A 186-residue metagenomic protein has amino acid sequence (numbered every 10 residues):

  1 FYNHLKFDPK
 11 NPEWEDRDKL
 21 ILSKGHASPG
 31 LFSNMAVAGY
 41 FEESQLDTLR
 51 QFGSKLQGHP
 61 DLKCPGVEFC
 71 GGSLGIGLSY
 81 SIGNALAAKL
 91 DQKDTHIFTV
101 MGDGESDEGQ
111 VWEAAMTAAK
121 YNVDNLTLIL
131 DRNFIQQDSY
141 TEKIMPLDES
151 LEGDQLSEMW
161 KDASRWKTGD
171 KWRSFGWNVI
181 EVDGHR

Functional and structural regions predicted by a protein language model:
F1-Y121: Cofactor-binding active-site loop characterized by glycine-rich and histidine/acidic residues
Q51-K63, Y80, N84-L86, L90-T95 (+1 more regions): Thiamine diphosphate
